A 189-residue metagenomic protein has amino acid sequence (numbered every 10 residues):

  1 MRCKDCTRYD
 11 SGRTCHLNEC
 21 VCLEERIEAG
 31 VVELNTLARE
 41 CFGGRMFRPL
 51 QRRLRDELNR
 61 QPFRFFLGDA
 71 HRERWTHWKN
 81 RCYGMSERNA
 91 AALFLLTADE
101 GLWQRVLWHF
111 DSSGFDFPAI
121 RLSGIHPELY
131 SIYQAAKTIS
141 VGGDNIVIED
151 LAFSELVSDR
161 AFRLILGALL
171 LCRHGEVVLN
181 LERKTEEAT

Functional and structural regions predicted by a protein language model:
M1-H126, K137, V141-T189: Extended, charge-biased low-complexity segments that typically form long amphipathic alpha-helices/coiled-coils
